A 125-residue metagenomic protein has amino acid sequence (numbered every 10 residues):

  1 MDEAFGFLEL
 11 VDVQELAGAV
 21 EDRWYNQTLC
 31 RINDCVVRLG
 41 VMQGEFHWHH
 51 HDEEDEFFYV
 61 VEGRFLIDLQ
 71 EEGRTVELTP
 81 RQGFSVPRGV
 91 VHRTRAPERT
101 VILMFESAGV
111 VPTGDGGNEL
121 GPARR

Functional and structural regions predicted by a protein language model:
M1-R38, E119-R125: A short, N-terminal "cap"/entry segment at the start of jelly-roll beta-barrel domains of the cupin/DSBH fold
D22-R23, V36-D52: Conserved short histidine dyad/triad with adjacent acidic residue
N33, V61-E62, T79-P80, E98: A cytosolic small-molecule/anion-sensing beta-strand core signal
L39, T75-E77, R93: Well-ordered beta-strand positions in beta-sheet-rich domains
V41-M42, H51-E71, F105: Short, conserved beta-strand element in jelly-roll/cupin
H47-E53, F58, P80-S85: Amphipathic, hydrophobic secondary-structure cores in small proteins
E71-R88: Short acidic-glycine-tyrosine-enriched beta hairpin
R88-G116: Ligand-binding loop in jelly-roll beta-barrel domains
